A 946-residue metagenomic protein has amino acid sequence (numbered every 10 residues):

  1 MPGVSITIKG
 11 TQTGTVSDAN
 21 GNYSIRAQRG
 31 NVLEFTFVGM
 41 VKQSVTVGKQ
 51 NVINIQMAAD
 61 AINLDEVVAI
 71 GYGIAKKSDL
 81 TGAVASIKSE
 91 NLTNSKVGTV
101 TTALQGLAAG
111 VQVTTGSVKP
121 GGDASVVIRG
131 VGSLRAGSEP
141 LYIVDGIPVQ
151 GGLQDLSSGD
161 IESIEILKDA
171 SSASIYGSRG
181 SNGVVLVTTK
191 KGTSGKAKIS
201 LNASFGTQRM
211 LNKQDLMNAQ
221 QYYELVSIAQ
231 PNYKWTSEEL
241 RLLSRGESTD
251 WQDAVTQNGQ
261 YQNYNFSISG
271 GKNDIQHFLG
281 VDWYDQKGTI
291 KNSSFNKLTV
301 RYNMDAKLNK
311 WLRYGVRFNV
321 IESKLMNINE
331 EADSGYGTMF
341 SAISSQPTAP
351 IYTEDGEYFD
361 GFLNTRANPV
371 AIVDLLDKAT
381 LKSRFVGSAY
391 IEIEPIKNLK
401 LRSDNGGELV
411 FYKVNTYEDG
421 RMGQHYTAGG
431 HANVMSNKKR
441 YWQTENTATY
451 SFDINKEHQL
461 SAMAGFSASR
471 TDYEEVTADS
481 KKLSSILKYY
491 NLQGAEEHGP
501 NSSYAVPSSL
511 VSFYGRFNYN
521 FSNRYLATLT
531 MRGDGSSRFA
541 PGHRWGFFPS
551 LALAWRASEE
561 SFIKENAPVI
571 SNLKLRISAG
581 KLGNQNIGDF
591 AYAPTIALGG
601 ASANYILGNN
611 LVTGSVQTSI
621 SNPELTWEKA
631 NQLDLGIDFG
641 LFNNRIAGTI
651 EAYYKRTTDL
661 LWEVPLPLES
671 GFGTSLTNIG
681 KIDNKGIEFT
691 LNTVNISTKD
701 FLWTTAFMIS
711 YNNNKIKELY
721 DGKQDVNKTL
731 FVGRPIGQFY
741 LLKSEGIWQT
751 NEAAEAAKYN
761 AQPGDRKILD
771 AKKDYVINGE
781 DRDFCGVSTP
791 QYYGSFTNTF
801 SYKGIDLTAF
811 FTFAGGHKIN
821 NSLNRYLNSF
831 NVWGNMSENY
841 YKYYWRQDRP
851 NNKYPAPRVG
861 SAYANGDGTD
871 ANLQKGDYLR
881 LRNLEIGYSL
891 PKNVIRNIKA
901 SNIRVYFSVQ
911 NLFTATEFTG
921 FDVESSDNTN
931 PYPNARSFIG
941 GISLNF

Functional and structural regions predicted by a protein language model:
M1-R301, A306-I321, V386-G387, W627-E628 (+8 more regions): Short, small/polar-rich motifs associated with maturation and membrane association, primarily at protein termini
S78, S117, T193-S248, G288-F295 (+9 more regions): Surface-exposed loop/interface segments of Gram-negative outer-membrane beta-barrel transport/assembly proteins
Q112-T115, S174, S558-N566, N893-R896: Active-site phosphate-binding and catalytic loops of NTP-dependent enzymes
T189-K191, G270-K272, W283, A306 (+16 more regions): Residue-level signature of outer-membrane beta-barrel architecture
D274-H277, W311-Y314, N398-L401, H458 (+7 more regions): Repeated loop/turn-to-beta-strand initiation elements of outer-membrane beta-barrel proteins
I396-K397, F517, L625-T658, F689-N695 (+1 more regions): Long hydrophobic segments that form regular secondary structure
S550-A554, E688-L691, Y888, N934-F946: Outer-membrane beta-barrel "beta-signal"
V787-N821: Glycine-rich, aromatic-lined ligand/substrate-binding cores of catalytic and carbohydrate-binding domains
